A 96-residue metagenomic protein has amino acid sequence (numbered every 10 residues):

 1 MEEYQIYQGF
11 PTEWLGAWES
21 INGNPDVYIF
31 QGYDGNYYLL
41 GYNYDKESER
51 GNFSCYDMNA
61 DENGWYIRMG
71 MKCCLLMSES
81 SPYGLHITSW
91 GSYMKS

Functional and structural regions predicted by a protein language model:
M1-Y7, I21-D26, N59-S96: Beta-sheet ligand-binding and adhesion/scaffold domains
E2-A17, F30-Q31: N-terminal helix-cap/turn-to-beta initiation motif at the start of protein domains
T12-E13, Y33-N36, E79-S81: A short, compositionally biased
G16, E49-R50, L75: Intrinsically disordered, low-complexity segments enriched in glycine/proline and serine/threonine
G16, N22, D45-K46, I67: Generic ordered-secondary-structure signal
N24-E62: N-terminal glycine/threonine-rich, aromatic-flanked beta-hairpin/loop signature
